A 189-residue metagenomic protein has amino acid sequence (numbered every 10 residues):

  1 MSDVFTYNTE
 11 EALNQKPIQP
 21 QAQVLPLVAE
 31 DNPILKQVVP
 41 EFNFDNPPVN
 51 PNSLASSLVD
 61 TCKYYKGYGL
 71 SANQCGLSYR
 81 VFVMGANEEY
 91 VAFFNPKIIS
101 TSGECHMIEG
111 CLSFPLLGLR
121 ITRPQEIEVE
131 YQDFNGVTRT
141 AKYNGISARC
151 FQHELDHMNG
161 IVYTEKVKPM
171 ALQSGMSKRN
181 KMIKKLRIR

Functional and structural regions predicted by a protein language model:
M1-R189: Positively charged
